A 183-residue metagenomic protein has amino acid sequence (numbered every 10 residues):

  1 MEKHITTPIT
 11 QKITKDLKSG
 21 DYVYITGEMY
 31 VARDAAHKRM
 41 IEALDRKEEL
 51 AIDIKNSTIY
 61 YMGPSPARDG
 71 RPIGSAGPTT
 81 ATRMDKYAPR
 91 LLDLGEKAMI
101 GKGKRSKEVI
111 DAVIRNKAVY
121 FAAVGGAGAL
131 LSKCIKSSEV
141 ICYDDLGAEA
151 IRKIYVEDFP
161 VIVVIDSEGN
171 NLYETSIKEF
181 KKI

Functional and structural regions predicted by a protein language model:
M1, T26, I135-K136: Short acidic-glycine loop/turn motifs at beta-strand connectors
M1-I9: Short, structured beta-strand/loop micro-motifs enriched in basic residues and often containing a Trp
V31-A32, A36-F159: Feature captures the catalytic cores and cofactor-binding loops of soluble hydro-lyases/lyases that act on carboxylate
A88, V164-I183: Active-site/ligand-binding-proximal alpha/beta "capping" segment
